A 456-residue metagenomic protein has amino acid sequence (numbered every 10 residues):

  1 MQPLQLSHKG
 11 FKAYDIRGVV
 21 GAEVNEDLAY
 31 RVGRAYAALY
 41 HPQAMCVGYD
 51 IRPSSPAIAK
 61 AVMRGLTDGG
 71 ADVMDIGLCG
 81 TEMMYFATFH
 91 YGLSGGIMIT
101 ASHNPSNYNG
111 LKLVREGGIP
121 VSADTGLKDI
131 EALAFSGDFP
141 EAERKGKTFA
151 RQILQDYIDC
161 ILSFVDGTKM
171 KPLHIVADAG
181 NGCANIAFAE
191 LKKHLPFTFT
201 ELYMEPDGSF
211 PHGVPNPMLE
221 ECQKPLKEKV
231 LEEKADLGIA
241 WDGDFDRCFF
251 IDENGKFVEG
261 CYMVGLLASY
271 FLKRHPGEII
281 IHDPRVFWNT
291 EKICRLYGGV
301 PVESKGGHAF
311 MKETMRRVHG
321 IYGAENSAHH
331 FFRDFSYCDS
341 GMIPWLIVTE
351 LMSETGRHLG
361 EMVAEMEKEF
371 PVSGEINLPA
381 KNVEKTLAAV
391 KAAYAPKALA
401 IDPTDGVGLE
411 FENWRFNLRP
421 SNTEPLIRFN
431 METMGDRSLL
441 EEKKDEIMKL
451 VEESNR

Functional and structural regions predicted by a protein language model:
M1-R64, D68-G70, T148-L173: An N-terminal, well-structured beta->alpha segment
A44-D50, M74, H174-V176, E278-P284 (+1 more regions): Short glycine-rich phosphate-binding loop at a beta-alpha junction
M45-N109, L162, L191-I251: N-terminal small/polar loop signature for handling phosphorylated ligands or for N-terminal nucleophile
S94-S102, Y108, V230-D252, F257 (+2 more regions): Glycine-rich phosphate-binding loop
N107-E131, I251-L266, F335-L346, M352: A short, gly/pro- and small-residue-rich
N109-E233: Gly/Ser/Thr-enriched, mixed-charge loops and adjacent short helices that form phosphate/oxyanion-binding elements
L127-D159, S163, E253-N326, H330-F332: Proline/glycine-rich low-complexity loops and linkers
H275-R456: Phosphate-binding and adjacent anionic-ligand microenvironments
